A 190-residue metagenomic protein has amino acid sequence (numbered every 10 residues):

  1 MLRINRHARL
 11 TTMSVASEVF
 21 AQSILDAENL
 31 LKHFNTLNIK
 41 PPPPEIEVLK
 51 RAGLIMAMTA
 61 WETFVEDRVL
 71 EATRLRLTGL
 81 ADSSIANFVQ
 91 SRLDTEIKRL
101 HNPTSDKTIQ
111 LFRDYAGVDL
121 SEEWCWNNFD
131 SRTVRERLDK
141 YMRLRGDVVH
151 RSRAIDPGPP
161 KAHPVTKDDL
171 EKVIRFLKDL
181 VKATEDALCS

Functional and structural regions predicted by a protein language model:
M1-I55: Charged alpha-helical initiation segments
S17, P43, E47-T59, S131 (+3 more regions): Short, charged/polar micro-motifs that form catalytic or ligand-binding hotspots
E18-A21, L25, I55, T59 (+6 more regions): Generic structural signal for well-ordered, non-transmembrane alpha-helical segments in soluble/cytosolic regions
H33, T63-E71, D147, R151-A154 (+1 more regions): Amphipathic alpha-helical interaction surfaces
F34-E45, E122-F129, I155: Short, charged/polar, low-complexity loop and linker segments that flank or interrupt alpha-helical bundles
I55-A57, W61-M142: Helix-loop junctions and short alpha-helical segments
T133-P160: Histidine-centered, metal-coordinating catalytic motifs and their short helical/loop contexts
D156-S190: C-terminal structured interaction module
